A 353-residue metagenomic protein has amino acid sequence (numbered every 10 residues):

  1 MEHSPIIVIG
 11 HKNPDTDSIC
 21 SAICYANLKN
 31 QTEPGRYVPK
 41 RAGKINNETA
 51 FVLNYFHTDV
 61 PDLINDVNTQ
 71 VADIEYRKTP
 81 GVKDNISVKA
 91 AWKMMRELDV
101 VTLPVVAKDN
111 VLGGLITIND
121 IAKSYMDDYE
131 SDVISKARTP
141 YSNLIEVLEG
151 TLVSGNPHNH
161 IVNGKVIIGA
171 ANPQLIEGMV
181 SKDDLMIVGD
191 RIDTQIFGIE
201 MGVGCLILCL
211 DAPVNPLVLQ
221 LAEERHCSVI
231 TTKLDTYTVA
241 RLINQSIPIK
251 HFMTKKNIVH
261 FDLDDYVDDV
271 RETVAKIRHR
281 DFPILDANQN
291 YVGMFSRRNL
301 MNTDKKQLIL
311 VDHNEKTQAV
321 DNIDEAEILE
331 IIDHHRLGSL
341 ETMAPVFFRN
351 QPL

Functional and structural regions predicted by a protein language model:
M1-G113, N119-Y125, Q245-L353: Replace "Mg2+/Mn2+-dependent" with "divalent metal-dependent
E48, T69, N159-I161, V166-H251: Feature captures the catalytic cores and cofactor-binding loops of soluble hydro-lyases/lyases that act on carboxylate
A50, N54, A122-M126, S142-I145 (+2 more regions): Generic detector of well-ordered alpha-helical segments enriched in charged/polar residues, highlighting helical
L63-D73, K136-S142, Y237-T238: Short linear loop/turn motifs
V100, E130-V133, G204-P213, L217-C227 (+3 more regions): A signal for specific C-terminal beta-sheet/loop modules enriched in small/flexible residues with GP/PG/PP motifs
V100-V105, D132-Y141, M186-I187, L208 (+4 more regions): Acidic, glycine/serine/threonine-rich low-complexity segments
G114-L185, K256-D265, A275-I277: Non-catalytic interface/targeting segments
S124-T139, I192, H226-T238, T303-K305: Beta-strand/loop-dominated core regions that host nucleotide or nucleotide-derived cofactor-binding catalytic loops
